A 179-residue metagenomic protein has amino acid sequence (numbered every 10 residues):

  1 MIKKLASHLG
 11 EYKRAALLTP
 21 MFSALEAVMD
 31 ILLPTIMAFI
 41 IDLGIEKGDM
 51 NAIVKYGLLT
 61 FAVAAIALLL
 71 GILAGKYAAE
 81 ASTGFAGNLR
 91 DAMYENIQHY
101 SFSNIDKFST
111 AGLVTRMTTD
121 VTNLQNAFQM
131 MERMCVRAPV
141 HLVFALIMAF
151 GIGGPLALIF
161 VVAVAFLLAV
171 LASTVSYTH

Functional and structural regions predicted by a protein language model:
M1, Y12-L17, I53, L89 (+1 more regions): Primarily residues marking transmembrane-helix entry/exit sites
M1-K13, L113, M117: A short amphipathic helical element positioned immediately N-terminal to and/or at the very start of a transmembrane
A16-L73, Y77, F150-P155: Transmembrane helix-loop-helix hairpins at lipid-water interfaces of multipass membrane proteins, especially the type-1
M21, L25, M29-L33, T118-A165: Hydrophobic alpha-helical transmembrane segments of ABC transporter permease domains
L25-M29, I66, L70, S82 (+4 more regions): Residue-level hotspots within pore-lining transmembrane alpha-helices of multi-pass secondary transporters
P34-A38, G75, R90-Y94, A111 (+3 more regions): Alpha-helical transmembrane segments of polytopic integral membrane proteins, especially the permease/helical cores
K47, T83, D91-T115, T119-V121: Short intracellular "coupling" helices and adjacent cytoplasmic loop segments at the cytosolic face of multi-pass
T178-H179: Conserved small/polar residues in nucleotide/adenosyl-binding loops
